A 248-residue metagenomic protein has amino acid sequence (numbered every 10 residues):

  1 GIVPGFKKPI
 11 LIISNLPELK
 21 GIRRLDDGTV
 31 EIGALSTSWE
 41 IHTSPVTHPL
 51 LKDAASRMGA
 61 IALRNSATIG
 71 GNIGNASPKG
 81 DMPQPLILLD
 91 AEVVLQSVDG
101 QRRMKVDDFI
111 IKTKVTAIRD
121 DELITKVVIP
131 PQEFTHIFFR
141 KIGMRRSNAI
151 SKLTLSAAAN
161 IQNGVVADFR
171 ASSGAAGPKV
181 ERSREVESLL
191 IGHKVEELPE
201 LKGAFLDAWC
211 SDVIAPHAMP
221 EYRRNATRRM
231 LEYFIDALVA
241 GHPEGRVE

Functional and structural regions predicted by a protein language model:
G1-E248: C-terminal structural segment of proteins
